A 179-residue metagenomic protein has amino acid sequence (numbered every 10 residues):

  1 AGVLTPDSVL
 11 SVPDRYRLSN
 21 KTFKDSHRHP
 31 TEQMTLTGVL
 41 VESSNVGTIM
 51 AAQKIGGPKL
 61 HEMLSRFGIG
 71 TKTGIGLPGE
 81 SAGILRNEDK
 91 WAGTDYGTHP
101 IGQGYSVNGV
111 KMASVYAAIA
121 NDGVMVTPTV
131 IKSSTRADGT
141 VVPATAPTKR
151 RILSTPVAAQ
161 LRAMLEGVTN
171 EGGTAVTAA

Functional and structural regions predicted by a protein language model:
G2-A179: Beta-lactam-recognizing serine transpeptidase/beta-lactamase-like catalytic domain environment
